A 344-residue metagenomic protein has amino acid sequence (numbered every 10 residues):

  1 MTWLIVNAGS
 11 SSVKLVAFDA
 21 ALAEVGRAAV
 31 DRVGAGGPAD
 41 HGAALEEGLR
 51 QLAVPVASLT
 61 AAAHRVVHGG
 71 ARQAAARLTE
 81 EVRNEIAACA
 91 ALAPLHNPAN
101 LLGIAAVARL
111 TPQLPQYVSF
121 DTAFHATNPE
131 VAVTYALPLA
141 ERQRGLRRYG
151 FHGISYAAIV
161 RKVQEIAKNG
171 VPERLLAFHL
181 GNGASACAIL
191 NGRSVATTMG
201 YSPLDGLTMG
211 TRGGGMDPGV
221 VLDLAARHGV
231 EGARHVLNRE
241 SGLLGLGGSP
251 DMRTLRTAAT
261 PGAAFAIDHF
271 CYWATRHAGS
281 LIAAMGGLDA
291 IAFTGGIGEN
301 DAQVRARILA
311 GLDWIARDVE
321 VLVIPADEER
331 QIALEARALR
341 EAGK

Functional and structural regions predicted by a protein language model:
T2-V6, A61-A63, Y117, L175-H179: Short glycine-aspartate micro-motif
W3-A39, G200: Short glycine-rich, Thr/Ser-proximal phosphate-binding strand/loop in the N-terminal lobe of ATP-dependent enzymes
D31-T60, G103: Conserved active-site "lid/cap" helical segment
L52-N97, L114-Y117, A123-Y135: Short beta-strand-loop/turn "lid" adjacent to the catalytic site in phosphate-handling enzymes
T127-A225: Glycine-rich phosphate-binding loop of actin/hexokinase-like ATP-binding domains
H235, R239-A284: Adenine-nucleotide phosphate-binding core of ATP-dependent small-molecule kinases
D289-G311: Glycine-rich phosphate-binding loops at beta-strand->alpha-helix junctions
Q303, D318-K344: Glycine-rich phosphate-binding/hydrolytic loop that grips phosphoryl groups
